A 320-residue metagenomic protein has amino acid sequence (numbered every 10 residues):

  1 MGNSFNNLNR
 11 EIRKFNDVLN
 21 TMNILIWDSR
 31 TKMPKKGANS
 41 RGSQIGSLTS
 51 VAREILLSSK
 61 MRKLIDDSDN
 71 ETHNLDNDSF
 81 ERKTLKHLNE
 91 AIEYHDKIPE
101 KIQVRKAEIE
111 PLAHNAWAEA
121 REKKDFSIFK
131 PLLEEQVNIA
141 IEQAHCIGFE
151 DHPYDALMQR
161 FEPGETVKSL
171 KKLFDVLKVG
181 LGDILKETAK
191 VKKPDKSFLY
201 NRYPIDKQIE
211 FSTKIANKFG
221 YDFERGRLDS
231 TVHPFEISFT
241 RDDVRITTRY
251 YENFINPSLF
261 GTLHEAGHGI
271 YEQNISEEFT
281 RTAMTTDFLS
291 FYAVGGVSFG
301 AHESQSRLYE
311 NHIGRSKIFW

Functional and structural regions predicted by a protein language model:
M1-P163: A well-structured
E11, V51, A116, I139 (+7 more regions): Generic, well-ordered alpha-helical scaffold segments in large soluble proteins
P34, A38, N201-I205, R249-E252 (+3 more regions): Hydrophobic alpha-helical scaffolding
I109-P257: Contiguous, non-catalytic segments that form substrate-binding/exosite surfaces or channel walls
G148, P257-R281, E303-R307: Active-site recognition of the HExxH zinc-binding catalytic motif
Q159-F161, T247-E252, T280-V297: Short helix/strand-bridging catalytic loops that position acidic/His residues to coordinate divalent metals and engage
K193-L199, E278-T285, F319: Short, glycine/acidic-rich hinge or "gate" loops at secondary-structure transitions that mediate conformational
Q273, E277, F288-W320: A conserved active-site cap/scaffold subdomain adjacent to cofactor or substrate pockets
